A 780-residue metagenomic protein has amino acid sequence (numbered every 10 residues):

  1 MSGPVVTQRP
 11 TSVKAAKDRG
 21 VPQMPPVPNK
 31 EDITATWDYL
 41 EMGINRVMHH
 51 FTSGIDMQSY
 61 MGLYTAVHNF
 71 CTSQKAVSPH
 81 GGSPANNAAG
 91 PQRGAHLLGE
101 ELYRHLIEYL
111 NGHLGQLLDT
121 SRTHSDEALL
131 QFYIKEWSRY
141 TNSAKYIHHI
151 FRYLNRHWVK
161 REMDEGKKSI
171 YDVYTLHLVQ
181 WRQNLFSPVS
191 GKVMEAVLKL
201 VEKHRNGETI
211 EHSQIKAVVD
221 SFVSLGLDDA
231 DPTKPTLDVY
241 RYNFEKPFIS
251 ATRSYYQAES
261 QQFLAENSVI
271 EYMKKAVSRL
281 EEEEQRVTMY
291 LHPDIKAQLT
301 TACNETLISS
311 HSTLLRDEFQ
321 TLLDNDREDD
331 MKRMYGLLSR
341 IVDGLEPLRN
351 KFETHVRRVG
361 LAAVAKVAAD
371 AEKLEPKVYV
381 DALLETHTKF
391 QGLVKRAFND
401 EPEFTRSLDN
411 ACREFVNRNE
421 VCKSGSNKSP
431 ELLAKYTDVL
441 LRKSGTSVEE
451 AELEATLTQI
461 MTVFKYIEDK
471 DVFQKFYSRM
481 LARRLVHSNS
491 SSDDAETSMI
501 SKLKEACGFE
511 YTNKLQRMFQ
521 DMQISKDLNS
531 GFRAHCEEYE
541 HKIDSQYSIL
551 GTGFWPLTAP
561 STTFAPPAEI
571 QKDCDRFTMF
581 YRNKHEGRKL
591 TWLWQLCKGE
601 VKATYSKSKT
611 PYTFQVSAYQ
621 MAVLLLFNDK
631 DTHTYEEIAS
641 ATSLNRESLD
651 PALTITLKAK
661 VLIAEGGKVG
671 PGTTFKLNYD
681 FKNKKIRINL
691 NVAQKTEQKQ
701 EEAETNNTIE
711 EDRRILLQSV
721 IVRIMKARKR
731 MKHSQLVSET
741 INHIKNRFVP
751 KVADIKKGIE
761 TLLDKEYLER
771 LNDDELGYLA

Functional and structural regions predicted by a protein language model:
M1-A780: Eukaryotic scaffold/interaction segments
